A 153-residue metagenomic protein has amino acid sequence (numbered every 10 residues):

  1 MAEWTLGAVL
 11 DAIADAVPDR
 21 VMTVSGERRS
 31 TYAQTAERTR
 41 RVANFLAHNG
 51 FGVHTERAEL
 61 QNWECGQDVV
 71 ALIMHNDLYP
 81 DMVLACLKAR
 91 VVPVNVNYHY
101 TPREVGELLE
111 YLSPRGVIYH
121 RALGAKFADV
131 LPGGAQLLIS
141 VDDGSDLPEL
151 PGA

Functional and structural regions predicted by a protein language model:
A8-Q34, N49-L60: AMP-dependent adenylate-forming
R28, F45-H99: Conserved AMP-binding/adenylate-forming
N62-D68, Y100-L131: Conserved ATP-dependent adenylate/AMP-binding module captured primarily in the ANL superfamily
I73-H75, Y98, Y119-L123, V141-D143: Structural motif
A122-A153: ANL superfamily adenylate-forming
